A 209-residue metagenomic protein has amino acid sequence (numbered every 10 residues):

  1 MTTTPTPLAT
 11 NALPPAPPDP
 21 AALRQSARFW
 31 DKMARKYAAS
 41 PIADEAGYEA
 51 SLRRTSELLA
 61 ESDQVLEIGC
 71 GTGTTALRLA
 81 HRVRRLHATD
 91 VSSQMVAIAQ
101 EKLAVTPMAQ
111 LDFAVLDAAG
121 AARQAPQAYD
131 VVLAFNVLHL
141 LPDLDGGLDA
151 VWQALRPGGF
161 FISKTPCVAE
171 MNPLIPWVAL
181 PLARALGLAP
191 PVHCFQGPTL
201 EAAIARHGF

Functional and structural regions predicted by a protein language model:
T2-E61, A169, A179: Conserved class I S-adenosyl-L-methionine
Q64, G159-F160: Short glycine-centered segments of the SAM/dcSAM-binding site in methyltransferase folds
L66-I68, T72-G120: Class I SAM-dependent methyltransferase SAM/SAH-binding core
A122-V132: A short acidic, Gly/Pro-enriched loop at the edge of an enzyme's catalytic core that lines a small-molecule cofactor
V131-D143: A short SAM/SAH-binding and catalytic strip from SAM-dependent methyltransferases
D145-P157: A short glycine-rich, Lys/Arg-flanked "PGG" loop and its adjoining helix->strand segment in the class I
I162-A185: Conserved class I S-adenosyl-L-methionine
V192-H207: Short alpha-helix
